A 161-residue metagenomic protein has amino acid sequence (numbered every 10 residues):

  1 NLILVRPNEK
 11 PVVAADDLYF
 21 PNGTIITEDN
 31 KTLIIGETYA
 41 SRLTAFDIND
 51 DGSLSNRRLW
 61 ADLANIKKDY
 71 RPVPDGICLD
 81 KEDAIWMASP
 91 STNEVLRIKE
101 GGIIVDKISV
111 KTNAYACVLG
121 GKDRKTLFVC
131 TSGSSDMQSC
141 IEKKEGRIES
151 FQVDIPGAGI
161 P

Functional and structural regions predicted by a protein language model:
N1-I3, R42-T44, E94-L96, K144-E149: A short loop-to-beta-strand structural motif that recurs across blades of beta-propeller domains
N1-L2, P11-T32, L63-I85, K111-K125: Beta-rich, blade/repeat-based domains predominating in secreted/periplasmic proteins but also intracellular
L4-P7, T92, L96-S109, Y115 (+2 more regions): Flexible "stalk/tail and boundary" regions
V12-D16, L54-D62, D106-V110, I160-P161: Beta-propeller fold detector
F20-N22, Y39, N56, V73 (+3 more regions): Beta-rich catalytic cores
L33-A40, I85-P90, F128-S135: Conserved beta-strand positions in repeat-built beta-propeller and related beta-rich domains
F46-L54, Q152-I160: Short loop/turn segments immediately following beta-strands, especially the blade-tip and inter-blade linker loops
S132-E145: Short, conserved, GDST-rich strand-edge loop motifs in beta-rich repeat architectures
